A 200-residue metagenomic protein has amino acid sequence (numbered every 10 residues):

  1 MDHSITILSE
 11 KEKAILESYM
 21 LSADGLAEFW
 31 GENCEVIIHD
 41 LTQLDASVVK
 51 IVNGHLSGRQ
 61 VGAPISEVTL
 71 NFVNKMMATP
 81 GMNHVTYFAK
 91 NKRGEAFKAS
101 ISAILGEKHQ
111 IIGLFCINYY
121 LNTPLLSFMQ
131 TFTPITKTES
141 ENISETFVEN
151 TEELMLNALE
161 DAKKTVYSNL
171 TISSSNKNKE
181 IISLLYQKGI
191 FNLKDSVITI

Functional and structural regions predicted by a protein language model:
D2-L16, F29, G113-L114, Y119-N176: Juxtadomain coupling helices with adjacent low-complexity linkers
L16-D24: Short amphipathic alpha-helical segments
A23-V85, K90-K92: Structured interaction and signal-relay segments at domain junctions
C34, A162-V166, L170, L185-L193: Short leucine-rich amphipathic alpha-helical surface patches
I38, I101, S196-V197: Short loop/turn and capping residues at structural boundaries
G62, I117, G189-I190: Glycine-centered flexibility motif
V68, F72-P134: Sensory/regulatory domains in signal-transduction proteins
N176-I200: Phosphate-/nucleic-acid-contacting segments
